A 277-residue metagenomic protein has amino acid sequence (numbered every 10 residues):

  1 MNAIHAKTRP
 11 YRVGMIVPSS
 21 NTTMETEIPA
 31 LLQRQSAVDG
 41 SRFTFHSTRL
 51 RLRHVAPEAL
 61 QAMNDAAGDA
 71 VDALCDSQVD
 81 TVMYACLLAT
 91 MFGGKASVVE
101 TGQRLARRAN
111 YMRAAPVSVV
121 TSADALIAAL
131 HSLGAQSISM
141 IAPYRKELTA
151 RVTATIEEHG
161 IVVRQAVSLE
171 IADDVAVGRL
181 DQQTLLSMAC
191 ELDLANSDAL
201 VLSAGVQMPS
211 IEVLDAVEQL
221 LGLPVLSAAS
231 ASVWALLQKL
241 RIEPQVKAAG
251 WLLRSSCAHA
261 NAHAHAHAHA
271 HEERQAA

Functional and structural regions predicted by a protein language model:
M1-D69, Y144-D181: N-terminal glycine-rich anion-binding loop in soluble enzyme alpha/beta folds
Y11, S41, S118-A135, A189 (+5 more regions): Hydrophobic structural segments
G14-I16, V79-A85, S139-M140, S197-G205: Periplasmic-binding protein-like
A67, V71-V119: Glycine/small-residue-rich loop that forms an oxyanion/phosphate-binding "nest" at active or ligand-binding sites
G68-D72, D181-D193, P209-L214: A short, acidic, amphipathic alpha-helical segment used as a generic capping/interface helix at domain edges
T101-A172: Conserved beta-alpha
E191-A195, L200-V201, M208-P224: Active-site/ligand-binding-proximal alpha/beta "capping" segment
S227-A260, E272-A277: C-terminal functional extensions of proteins
